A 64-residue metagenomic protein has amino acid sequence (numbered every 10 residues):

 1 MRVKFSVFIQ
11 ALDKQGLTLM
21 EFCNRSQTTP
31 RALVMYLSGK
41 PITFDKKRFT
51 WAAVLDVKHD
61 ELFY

Functional and structural regions predicted by a protein language model:
M1-T18: A short, Lys/Arg-rich alpha-helix, primarily the initiator
Q10, M35, Y64: DNA-binding alpha-helical recognition surfaces that contact promoter or target DNA
L19, P30, R48: Helix-turn-helix DNA-binding elements, focusing on the entry/boundary residues of the two helices that contact DNA
E21-C23: Short alpha-helical "recognition helix" segments of helix-turn-helix
R25, V54: Residues within the alpha-helical elements of helix-turn-helix
Q27-T43: Recognition helix of helix-turn-helix/homeodomain-like DNA-binding domains that insert into the DNA major groove
K40-A53: Short, basic-rich loop-to-helix N-cap that marks the start of a DNA-contacting helix
D56-Y64: Short C-terminal boundary/hinge segments that cap the last helix of small helical domains
